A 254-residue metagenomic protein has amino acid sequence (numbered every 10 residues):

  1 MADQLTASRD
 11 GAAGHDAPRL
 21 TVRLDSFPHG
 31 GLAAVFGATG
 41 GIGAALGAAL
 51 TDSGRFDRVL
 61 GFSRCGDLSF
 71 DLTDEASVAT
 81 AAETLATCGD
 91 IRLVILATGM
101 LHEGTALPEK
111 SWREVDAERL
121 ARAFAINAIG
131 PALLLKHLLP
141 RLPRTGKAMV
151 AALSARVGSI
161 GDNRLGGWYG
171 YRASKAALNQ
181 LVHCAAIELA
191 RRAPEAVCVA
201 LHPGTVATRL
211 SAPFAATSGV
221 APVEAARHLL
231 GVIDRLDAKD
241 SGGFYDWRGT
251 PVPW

Functional and structural regions predicted by a protein language model:
F36-A49: N-terminal Rossmann NAD(P)H-binding glycine-rich loop of SDR-like oxidoreductase domains
A48, A132, A176-I187, V223-L230: Conserved active-site helix of classical SDR/Rossmann-fold NAD(P)-dependent CH-OH oxidoreductases
S63-T80: Rossmann-fold cofactor-recognition segment
T84-T98, E103-G104: A glycine-rich helix->loop->beta "capping" turn within Rossmann-like NAD(P)(H)-dependent oxidoreductase domains
M100-G104, P108-F124, R144-R192: Catalytic loop of short-chain dehydrogenase/reductase
L134-L138, L142, L181-V182: Hydrophobic positions on the long internal alpha-helix of Rossmann-like NAD(P)-dependent oxidoreductase domains
A196, A200, T208, A212-W254: C-terminal helical subdomain
